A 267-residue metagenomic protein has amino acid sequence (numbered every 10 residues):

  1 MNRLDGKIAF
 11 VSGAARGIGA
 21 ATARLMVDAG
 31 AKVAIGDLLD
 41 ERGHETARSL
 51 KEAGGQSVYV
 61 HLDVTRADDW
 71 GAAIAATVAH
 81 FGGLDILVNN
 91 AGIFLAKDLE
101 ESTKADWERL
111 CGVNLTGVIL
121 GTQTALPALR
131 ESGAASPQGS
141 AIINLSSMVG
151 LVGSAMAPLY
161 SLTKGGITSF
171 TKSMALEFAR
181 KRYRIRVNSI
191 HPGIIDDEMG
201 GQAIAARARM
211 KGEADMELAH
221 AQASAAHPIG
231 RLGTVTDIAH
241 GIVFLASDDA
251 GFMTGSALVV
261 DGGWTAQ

Functional and structural regions predicted by a protein language model:
R3, V152, R231, G241-F244 (+1 more regions): Short C-terminal tail/terminal secondary-structure segment of NAD(P)H-dependent dehydrogenase/reductase domains
R3-A34: Canonical Rossmann dinucleotide-binding motif of NAD(H)/NADP(H)-dependent dehydrogenases/reductases, specifically
D98-L99, T103-C111, A223: Substrate-binding pocket helix/loop in short-chain dehydrogenase/reductase
T122, T163, T171: Active-site helix of classical SDR
P127, L176-R180, G251: Alpha-helical segment proximal to the catalytic Tyr-Lys
S147: Residue(s) in the substrate-gating loop at a strand-loop-helix junction that position the organic substrate next
A179, R184-R186, M253-G255: Short, small/polar-rich loop/turn modules that mediate ligand/substrate recognition or access, typified
